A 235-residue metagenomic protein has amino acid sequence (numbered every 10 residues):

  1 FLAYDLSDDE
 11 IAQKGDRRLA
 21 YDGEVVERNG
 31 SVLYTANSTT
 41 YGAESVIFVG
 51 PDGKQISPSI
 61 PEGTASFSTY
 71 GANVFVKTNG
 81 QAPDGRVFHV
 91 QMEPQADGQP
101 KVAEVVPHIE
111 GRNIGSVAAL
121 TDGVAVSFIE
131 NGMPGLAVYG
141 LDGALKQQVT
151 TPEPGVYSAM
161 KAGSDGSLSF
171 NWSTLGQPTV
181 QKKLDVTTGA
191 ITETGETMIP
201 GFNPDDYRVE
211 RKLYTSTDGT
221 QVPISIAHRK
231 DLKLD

Functional and structural regions predicted by a protein language model:
F1-A20: Contiguous mid-protein beta-loop-alpha structural module that forms a pocket-lining wall or clamp of enzyme active
S7-D8, Q91-A96, V186-G189: Short loop/turn segments immediately following beta-strands, especially the blade-tip and inter-blade linker loops
R18-T69, E104, G115-S116, S127 (+2 more regions): Non-catalytic accessory segments flanking enzyme active sites
Y34, T39-Y41, V76-D84: Amphipathic alpha-helical
G71, K77-F88, I114-A125: Loop/turn-rich, solvent-exposed surfaces of beta-rich toroidal or solenoidal domains
A82-V102: C-terminal, non-catalytic macromolecule-binding modules
G98-L120: Generic long, charged, amphipathic alpha-helical segments
D122, L136-V138: A conserved P-loop NTPase coupling/switch region
